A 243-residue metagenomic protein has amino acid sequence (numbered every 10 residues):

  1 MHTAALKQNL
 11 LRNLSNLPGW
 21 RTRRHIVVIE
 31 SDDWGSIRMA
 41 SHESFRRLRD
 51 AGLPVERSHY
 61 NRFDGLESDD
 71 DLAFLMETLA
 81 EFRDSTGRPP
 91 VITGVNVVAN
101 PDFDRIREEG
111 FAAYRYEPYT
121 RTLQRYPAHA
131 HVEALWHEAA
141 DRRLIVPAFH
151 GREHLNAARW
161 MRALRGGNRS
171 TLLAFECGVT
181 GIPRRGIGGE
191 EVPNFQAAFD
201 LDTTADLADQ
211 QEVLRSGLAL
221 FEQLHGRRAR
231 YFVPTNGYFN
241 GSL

Functional and structural regions predicted by a protein language model:
H2-Y231, G237-L243: Catalytic alpha-helical scaffold of carbohydrate-active enzymes acting on polysaccharides/glycoconjugates
